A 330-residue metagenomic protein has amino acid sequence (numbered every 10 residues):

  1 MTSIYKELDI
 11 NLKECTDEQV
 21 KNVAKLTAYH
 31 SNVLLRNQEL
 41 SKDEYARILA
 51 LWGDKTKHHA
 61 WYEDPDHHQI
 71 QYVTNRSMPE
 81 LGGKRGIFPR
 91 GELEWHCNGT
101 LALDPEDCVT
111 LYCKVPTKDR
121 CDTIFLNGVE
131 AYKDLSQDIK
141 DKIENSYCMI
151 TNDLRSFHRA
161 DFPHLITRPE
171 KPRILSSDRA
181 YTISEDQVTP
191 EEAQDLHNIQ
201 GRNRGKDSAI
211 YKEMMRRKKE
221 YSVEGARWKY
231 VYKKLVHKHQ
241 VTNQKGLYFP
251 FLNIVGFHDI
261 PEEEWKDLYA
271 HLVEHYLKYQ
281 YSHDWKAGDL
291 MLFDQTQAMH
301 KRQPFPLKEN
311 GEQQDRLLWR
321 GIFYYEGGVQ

Functional and structural regions predicted by a protein language model:
T2-A287, T296-Q330: Non-heme Fe(II) oxygenase catalytic core, chiefly the N-lobe of the double-stranded beta-helix
